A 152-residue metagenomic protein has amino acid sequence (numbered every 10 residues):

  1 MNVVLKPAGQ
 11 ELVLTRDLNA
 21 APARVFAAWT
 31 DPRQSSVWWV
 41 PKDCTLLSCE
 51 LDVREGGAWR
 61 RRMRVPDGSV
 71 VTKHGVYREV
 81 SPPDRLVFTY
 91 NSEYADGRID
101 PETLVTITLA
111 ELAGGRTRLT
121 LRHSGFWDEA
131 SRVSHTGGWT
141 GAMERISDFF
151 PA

Functional and structural regions predicted by a protein language model:
M1-T45: Hydrophobic ligand-binding cavity/cleft-lining segments
V4-G9, C49-R54, R62-V65, T72 (+3 more regions): Charge-dense, helix-prone N-terminal extensions
V13-L14, R33-V70: Short beta-edge strand/loop motif at the mouth of beta-sheet-based domains
R16, S48-L51, K73-E79, T103-E111: Hydrophobic/aromatic beta-strand elements that line small-molecule binding cavities or substrate pockets in beta-rich
V25, S35, W59, Y77 (+4 more regions): Hydrophobic pocket/interface hotspot
T30, M143-P151: Short amphipathic alpha-helical signal-transduction/dimerization elements
S81-L86, G114: Short, conserved beta-turn/loop elements at beta-strand boundaries and strand-helix junctions
T89-T140: Beta-strand/loop substructures that line and gate deep hydrophobic ligand-binding cavities in soluble
